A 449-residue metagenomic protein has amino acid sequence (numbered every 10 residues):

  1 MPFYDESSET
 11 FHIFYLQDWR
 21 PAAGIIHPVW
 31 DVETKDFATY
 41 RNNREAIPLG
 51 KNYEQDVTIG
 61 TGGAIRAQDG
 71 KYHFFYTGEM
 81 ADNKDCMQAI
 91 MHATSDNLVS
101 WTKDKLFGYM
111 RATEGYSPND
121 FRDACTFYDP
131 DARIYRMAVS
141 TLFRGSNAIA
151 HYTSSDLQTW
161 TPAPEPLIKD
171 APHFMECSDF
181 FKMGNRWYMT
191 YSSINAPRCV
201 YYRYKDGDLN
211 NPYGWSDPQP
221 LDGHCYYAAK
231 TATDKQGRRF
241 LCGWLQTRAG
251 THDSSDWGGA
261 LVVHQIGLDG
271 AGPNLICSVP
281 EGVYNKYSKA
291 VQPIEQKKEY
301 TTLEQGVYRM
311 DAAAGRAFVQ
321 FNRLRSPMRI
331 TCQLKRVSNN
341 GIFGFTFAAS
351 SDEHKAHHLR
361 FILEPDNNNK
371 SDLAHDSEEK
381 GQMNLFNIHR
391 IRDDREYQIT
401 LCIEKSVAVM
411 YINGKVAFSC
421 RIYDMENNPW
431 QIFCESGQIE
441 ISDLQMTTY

Functional and structural regions predicted by a protein language model:
M1-D123, Y128-M175, K182-G223, L245-Y300 (+5 more regions): Beta-rich carbohydrate-recognition and catalytic domains
T10, I134, Q305-V307, R316 (+2 more regions): Intrinsic-disorder/low-complexity, polar/charged segments enriched in Ser/Thr/Lys/Arg/Asp/Glu/Gln
P130, R323-R325, R392-D394, I403 (+1 more regions): Surface-exposed coil/turn segments at beta-strand junctions on protein surfaces, enriched
F180, I330-C332, R395-I412: Short tryptophan-centered beta-strand motifs in secreted/extracellular beta-sheet-rich domains of glycan-recognition
D217-Q219, R316-R323, L385-I391, C420-R421: Beta-strand-rich interaction surfaces with strong enrichment in secreted/lumenal proteins
Y308-A374: Secretory/extracellular carbohydrate-interaction modules and structurally similar beta-sandwich "look-alikes"
S377-Q398: Short, aromatic/His-centered strand-loop micro-motif at the edge of beta-sheets
I422-Y449: Ligand-recognition surfaces built from glycine- and aromatic
